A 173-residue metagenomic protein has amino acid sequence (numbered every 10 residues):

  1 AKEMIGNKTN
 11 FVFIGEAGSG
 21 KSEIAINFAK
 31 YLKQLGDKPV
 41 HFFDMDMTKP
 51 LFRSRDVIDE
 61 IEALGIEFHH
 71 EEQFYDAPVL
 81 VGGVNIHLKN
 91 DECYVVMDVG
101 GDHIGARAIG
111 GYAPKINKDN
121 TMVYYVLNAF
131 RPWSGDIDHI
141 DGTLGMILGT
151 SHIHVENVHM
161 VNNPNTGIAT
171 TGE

Functional and structural regions predicted by a protein language model:
K2-K8: Phosphate-binding P-loop
F13: Hydrophobic anchor at the beta1->P-loop junction of P-loop NTPases
A17: The conserved Walker
K21: Conserved lysine of the Walker
I24, F28: Hydrophobic positions on the alpha1 helix immediately C-terminal to the Walker A/P-loop
K30-L80: N-terminal phosphate/diphosphate-binding loop that engages ATP/GTP or pyrophosphate donors across diverse enzyme folds
E71-F74, C93-A108: Switch II (G3) loop of P-loop NTPases
H103-E173: Conserved catalytic-core segment of NTP-binding enzymes
